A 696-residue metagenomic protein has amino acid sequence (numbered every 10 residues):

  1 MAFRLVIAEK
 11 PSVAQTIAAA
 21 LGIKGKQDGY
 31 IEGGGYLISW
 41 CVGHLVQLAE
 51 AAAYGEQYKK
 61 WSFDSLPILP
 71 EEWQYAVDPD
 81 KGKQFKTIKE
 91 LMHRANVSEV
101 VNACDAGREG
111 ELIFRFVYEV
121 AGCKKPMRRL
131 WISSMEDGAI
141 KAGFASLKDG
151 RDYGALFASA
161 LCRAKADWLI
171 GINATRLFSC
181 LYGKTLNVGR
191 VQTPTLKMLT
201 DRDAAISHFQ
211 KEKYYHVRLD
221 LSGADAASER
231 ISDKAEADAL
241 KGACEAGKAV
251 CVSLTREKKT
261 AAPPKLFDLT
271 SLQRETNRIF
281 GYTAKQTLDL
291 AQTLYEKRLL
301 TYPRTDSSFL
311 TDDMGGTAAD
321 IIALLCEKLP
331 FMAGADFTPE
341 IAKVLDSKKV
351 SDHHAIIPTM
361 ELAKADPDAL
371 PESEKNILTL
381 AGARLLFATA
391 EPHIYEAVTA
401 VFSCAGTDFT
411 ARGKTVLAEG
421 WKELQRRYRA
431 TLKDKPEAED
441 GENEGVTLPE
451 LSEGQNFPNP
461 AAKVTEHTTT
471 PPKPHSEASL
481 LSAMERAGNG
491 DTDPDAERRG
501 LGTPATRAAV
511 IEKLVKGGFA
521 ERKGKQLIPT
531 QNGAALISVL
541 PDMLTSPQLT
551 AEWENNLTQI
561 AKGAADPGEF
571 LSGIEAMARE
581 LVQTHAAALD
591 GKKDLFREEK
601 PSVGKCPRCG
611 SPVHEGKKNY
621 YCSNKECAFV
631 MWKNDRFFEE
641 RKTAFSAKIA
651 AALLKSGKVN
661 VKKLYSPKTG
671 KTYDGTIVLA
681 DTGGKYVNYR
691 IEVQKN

Functional and structural regions predicted by a protein language model:
M1-A164, W168, D434, P471: Intrinsically disordered, low-complexity regulatory segments
A2-L5, A103-A106, G183-T185, R256-K265 (+3 more regions): Conserved short loop/turn motifs at secondary-structure junctions
A2-L5, K81, M92, T175 (+4 more regions): Basic, low-complexity terminal or inter-domain segments flanking catalytic cores
P11-A18, G35-I38, V42, D78-K89 (+17 more regions): Amphipathic alpha-helical transducer elements in NTP-driven molecular machines
P126, L196, L300: Conserved ATP-binding/catalytic motifs of P-loop helicase motor domains
D137-L221, R256-T260: C-terminal or mid-to-C-terminal helical accessory/interaction module adjacent to the motor/catalytic core
A235-F267, Q273: Metal- or metallocofactor-binding catalytic centers and their adjacent structured scaffolds across diverse enzyme
